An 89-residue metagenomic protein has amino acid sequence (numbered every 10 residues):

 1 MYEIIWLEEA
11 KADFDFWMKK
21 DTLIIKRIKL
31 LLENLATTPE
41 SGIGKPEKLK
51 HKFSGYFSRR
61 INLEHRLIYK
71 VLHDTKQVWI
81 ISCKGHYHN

Functional and structural regions predicted by a protein language model:
E3, E9-I25, L30, R59-R66 (+1 more regions): Enriched for short, Lys/Arg-rich terminal
E33-R59: A short, surface-exposed loop/turn module that caps and links secondary-structure elements
